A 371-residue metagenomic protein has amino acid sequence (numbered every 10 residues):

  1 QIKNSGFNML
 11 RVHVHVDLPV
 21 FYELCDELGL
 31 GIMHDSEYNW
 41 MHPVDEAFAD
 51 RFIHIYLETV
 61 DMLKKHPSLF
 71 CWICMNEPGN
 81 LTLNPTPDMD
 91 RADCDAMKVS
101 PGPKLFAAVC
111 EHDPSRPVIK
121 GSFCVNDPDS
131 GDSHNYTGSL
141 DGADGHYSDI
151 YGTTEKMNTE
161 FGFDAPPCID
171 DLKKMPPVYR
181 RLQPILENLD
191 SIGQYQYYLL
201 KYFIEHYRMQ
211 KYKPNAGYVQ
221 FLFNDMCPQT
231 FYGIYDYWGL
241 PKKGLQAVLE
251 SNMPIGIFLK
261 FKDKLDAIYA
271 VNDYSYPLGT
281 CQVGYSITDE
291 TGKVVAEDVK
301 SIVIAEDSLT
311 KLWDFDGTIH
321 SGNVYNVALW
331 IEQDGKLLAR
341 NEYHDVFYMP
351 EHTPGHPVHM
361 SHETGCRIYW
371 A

Functional and structural regions predicted by a protein language model:
Q1-S130, Y218: Active-site mouth of glycoside hydrolases
R11, S115-S122, A216-G217, I257-F261 (+2 more regions): Acidic/polar loop patches that form or flank catalytic/metal-binding clefts of enzymes that bind anionic ligands
D17-V20, M41-H42, P78-T82, N126-P128 (+5 more regions): Flexible loop/turn segments at secondary-structure boundaries
I53, L57, D266-N272, D314 (+2 more regions): Buried hydrophobic-core signal for structured, non-transmembrane domains
F70-W72, A107-C110, D144-T280, G284-T288 (+1 more regions): Substrate-binding clefts and catalytic carboxylate motifs of secreted carbohydrate-active enzymes
Y274, F315-R367: Terminal connector regions
D289-V324: Intrinsically disordered, low-complexity Pro/Gly/Ser/Thr-rich segments with frequent PxxP/GP/PP motifs and embedded
